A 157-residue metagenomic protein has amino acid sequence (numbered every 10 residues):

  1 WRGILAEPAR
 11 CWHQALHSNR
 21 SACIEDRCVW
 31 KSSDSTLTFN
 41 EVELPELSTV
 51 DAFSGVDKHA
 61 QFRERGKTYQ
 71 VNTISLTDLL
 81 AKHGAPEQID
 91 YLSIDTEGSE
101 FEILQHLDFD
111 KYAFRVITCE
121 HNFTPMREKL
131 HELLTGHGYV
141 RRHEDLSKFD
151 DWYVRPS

Functional and structural regions predicted by a protein language model:
W1-S157: Phosphate/nucleotide-binding beta-alpha loop and adjacent structural elements of enzyme active sites
